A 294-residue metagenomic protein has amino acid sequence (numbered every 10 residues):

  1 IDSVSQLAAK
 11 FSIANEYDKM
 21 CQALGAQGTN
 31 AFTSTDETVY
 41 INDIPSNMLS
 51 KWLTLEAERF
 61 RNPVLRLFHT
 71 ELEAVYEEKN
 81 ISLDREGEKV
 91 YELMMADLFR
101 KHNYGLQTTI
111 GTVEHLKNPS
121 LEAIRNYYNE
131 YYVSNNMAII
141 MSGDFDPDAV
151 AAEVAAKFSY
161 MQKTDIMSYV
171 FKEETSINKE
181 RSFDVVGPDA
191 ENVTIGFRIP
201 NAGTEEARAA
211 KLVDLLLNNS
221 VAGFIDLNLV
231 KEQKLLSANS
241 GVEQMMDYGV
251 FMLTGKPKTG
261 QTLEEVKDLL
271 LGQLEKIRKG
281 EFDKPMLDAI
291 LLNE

Functional and structural regions predicted by a protein language model:
I1-E58, K89-E114, N136-S142, E191-N201 (+1 more regions): M16 family metallopeptidases and their MPP-like homologs
T29, R125-E130, K179-V185, V242: Short, surface-exposed beta-strand/loop micro-motifs that present aromatic residues
P63, L83, K101-Y104, A138-N201 (+1 more regions): An aromatic/glycine/proline-enriched structural segment found at the starts of mature extracellular/organellar domains
V64-N80, D146, I166-K179, V230 (+2 more regions): Acidic/histidine-enriched alpha-helical segments
L72-E73, G87, Y91, L121-K157: Non-catalytic, conformational "gating/processing" segments within enzyme and secreted inhibitor domains
L116-S120: Short, charged, amphipathic alpha-helices and their helix-cap/turn boundaries
P147-A151, E205, T262-E264: Extracytoplasmic/secreted cell-surface and envelope-processing proteins
